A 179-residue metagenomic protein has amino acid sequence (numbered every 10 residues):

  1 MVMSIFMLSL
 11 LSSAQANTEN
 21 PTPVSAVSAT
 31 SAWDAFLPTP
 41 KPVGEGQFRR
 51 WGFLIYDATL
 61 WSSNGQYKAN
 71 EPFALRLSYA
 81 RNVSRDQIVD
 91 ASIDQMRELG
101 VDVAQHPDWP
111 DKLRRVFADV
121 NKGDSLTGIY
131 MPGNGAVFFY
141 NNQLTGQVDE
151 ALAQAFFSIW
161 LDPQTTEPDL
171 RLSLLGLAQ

Functional and structural regions predicted by a protein language model:
M1-S9: Bacterial N-terminal signal peptides
A16-Q179: Terminal leader/tail segments of proteins
